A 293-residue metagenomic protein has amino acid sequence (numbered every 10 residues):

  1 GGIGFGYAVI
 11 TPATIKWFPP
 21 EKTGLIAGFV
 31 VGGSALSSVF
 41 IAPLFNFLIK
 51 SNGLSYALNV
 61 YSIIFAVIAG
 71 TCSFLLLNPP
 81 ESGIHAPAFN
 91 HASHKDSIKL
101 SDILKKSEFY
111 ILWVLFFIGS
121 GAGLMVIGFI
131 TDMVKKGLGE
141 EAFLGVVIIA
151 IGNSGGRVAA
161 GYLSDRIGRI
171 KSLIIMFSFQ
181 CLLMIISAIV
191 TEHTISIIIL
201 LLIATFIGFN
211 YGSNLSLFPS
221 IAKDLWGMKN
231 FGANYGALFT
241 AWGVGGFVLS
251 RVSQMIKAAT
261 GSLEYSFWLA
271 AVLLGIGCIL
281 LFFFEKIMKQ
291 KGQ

Functional and structural regions predicted by a protein language model:
F5-P19, S213-W226: Intracellular juxtamembrane helix-capping segments at the cytosolic ends of symmetry-related transmembrane helices
F29, L225-T260: A late C-terminal transmembrane helix in Major Facilitator Superfamily
S34-P80: Helix-loop-helix hairpin linking two adjacent transmembrane segments in secondary transporters
P43-N52, A57, V134-K135, L163-S164 (+1 more regions): Interfacial helix-cap and linker-helix signal at transmembrane-aqueous boundaries of multi-pass secondary transporters
A69-L77, A271-Q293: Multi-pass alpha-helical transporter architecture, strongest for 12-TM Major Facilitator/SLC carriers used
N78-I98, K291-Q293: Flexible cytoplasmic inter-helical loops of multi-pass small-molecule transporters
S101-Y162, L249-S253: Extracytoplasmic gate region of multi-pass secondary transporters
E141-F143, V147-N153, V158-A160, S164-I221: C-terminal transmembrane helical hairpin of 12-TM major facilitator-type secondary transporters
